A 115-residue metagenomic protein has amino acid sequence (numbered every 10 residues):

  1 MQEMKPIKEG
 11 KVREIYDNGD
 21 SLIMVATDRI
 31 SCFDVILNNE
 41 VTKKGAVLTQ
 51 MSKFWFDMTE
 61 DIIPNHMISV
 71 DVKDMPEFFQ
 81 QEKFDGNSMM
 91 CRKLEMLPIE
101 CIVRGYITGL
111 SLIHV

Functional and structural regions predicted by a protein language model:
M1-K93, R104-Y106, L110: ATP/Mg2+-dependent ligation/transfer catalytic cores
I113-V115: Conserved small/polar residues in nucleotide/adenosyl-binding loops
